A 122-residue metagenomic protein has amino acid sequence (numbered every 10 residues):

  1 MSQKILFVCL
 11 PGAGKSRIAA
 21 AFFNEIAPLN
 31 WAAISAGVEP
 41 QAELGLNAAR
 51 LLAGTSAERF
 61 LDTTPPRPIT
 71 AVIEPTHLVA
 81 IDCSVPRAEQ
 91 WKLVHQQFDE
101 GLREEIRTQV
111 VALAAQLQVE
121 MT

Functional and structural regions predicted by a protein language model:
S2-T122: Short polar/charged helix/loop
